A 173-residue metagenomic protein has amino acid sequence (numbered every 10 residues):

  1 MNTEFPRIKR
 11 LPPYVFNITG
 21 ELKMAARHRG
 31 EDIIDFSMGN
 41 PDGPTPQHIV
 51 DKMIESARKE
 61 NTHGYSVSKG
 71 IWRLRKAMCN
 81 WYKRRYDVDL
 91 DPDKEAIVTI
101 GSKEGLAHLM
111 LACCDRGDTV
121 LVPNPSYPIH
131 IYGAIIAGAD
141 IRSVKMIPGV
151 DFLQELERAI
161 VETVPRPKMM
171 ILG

Functional and structural regions predicted by a protein language model:
N2-F5, K9-I100, H108: N-terminal small-domain helix-loop-helix segment of the aminotransferase-like
A112-I129, G133-A134: Conserved PLP-anchoring active-site segment centered on the Schiff-base-forming lysine
N124-S126, K145, G173: Nucleotide-sugar donor-binding loop of glycosyltransferases
I136-I141: A short helix-loop-beta submotif of the ANL/AMP-binding
I147-G173: Active-site phosphate-binding strand-loop segment of PLP-dependent enzymes
